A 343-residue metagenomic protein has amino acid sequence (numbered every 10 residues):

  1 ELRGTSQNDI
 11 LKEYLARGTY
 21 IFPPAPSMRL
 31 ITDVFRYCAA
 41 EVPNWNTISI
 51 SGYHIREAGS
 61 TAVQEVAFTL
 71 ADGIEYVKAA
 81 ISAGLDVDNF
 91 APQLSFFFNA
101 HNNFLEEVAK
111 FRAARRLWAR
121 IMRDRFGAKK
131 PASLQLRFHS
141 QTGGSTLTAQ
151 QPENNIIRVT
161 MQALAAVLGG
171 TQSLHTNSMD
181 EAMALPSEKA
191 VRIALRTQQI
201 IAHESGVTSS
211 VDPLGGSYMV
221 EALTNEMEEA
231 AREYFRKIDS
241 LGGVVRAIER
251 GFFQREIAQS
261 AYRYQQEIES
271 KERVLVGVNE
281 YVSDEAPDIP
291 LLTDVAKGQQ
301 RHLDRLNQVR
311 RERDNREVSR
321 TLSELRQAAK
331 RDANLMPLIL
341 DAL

Functional and structural regions predicted by a protein language model:
E1-H101, E106-E107, R125-A128, A132-H139 (+3 more regions): Catalytic alpha/beta active-site cores
R3-T5, I48-Y53, F97-H101, H139-G143 (+7 more regions): Generic beta-strand/beta-sheet core signal
Q7, Y53-I55, H101-F104, G143-T146 (+10 more regions): Short, glycine-/Ser/Thr-/acidic-enriched flexible segments
N8, N89-F90, A128-T142, Q150-M179 (+4 more regions): Flexible glycine/proline-rich, aromatic-decorated loop/lid segments
K12-F22, I55-S60, F98-E106, S140-P152 (+5 more regions): Short beta-alpha connecting loops at secondary-structure transitions that line or flank enzyme active sites
P23-S27, Q64, F68-D72, N102-R120 (+2 more regions): Structured ligand/cofactor/substrate-binding pocket environments in proteins
T32-N44, D72-L85, A113-G127, M161-A166 (+7 more regions): Generic secondary-structure signature for well-ordered alpha-helical cores
E188, R196-Q199, H203-A342: Flexible, glycine-rich loop/tail regions that form catalytic "lids" or insertion modules at the edges of active sites
